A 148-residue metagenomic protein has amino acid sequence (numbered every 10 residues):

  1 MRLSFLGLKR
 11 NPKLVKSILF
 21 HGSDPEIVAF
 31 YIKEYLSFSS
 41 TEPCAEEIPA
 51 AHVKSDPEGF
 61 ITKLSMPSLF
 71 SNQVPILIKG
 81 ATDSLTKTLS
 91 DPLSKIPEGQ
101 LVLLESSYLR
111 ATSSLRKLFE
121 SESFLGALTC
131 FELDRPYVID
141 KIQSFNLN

Functional and structural regions predicted by a protein language model:
M1-N148: Conserved beta/loop motifs at nucleotide-recognition and modification sites
